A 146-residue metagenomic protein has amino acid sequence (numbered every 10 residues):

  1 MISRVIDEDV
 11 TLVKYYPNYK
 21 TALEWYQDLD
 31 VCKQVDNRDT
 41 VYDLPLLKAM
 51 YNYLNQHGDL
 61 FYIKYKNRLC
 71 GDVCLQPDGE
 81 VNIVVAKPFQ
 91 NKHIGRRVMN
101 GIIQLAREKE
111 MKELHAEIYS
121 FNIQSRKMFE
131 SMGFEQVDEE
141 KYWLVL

Functional and structural regions predicted by a protein language model:
M1-N52: A short, well-structured alpha-helix characteristic of acyl/acetyltransferase catalytic modules
E8, K64-K66, L144-L146: Active-site beta-strand termini and strand-to-loop segments that position acidic
N37-P88: Acetyl-CoA-dependent GNAT
Q90, A116-R126, W143: Conserved beta-strand-loop-alpha-helix junction that forms the acyl-donor binding cleft
N91-A106, S125-S131: Conserved acetyl-CoA-binding loop-helix of GNAT-fold acetyltransferases
A106-I118: Conserved GNAT acetyl-CoA-binding A-motif
E117-I118, E130-L146: Conserved catalytic-core motifs of GNAT/GCN5-like acyltransferases
